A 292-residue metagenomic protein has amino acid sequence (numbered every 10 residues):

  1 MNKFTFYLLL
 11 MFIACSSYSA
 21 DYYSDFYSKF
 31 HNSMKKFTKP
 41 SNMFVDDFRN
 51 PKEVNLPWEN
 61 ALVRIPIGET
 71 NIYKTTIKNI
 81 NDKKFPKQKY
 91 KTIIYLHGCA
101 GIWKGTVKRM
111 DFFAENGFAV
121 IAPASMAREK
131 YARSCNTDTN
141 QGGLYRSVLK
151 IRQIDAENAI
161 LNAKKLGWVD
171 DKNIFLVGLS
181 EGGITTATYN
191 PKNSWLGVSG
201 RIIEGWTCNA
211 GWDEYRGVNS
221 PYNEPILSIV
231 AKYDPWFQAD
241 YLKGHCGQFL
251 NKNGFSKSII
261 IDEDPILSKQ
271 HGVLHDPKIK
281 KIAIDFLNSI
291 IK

Functional and structural regions predicted by a protein language model:
N2-L8: Sec-dependent signal peptide recognition, specifically the positively charged N-region followed immediately by
L10-S17: Hydrophobic h-region of N-terminal signal peptides that target proteins for export in Gram-negative bacteria
Y18-D82: An N-terminal hydrophobic leader/cap segment in hydrolases
L56-V169: Serine-hydrolase catalytic machinery in alpha/beta-hydrolase-like enzymes
K89-T92, N116-A119, D170-N173, L196-G200 (+2 more regions): Loop/turn elements at helix/coil->beta-strand transitions in domains of secreted/extracellular proteins
A159-P221: Primarily recognizes the serine-hydrolase "nucleophile elbow" in alpha/beta-hydrolase and SGNH/GDSL folds
G200-P265: The feature captures the conserved acid-bearing segment of alpha/beta-hydrolase catalytic domains
G254-K292: C-terminal catalytic histidine-bearing segment of alpha/beta-hydrolase fold enzymes
